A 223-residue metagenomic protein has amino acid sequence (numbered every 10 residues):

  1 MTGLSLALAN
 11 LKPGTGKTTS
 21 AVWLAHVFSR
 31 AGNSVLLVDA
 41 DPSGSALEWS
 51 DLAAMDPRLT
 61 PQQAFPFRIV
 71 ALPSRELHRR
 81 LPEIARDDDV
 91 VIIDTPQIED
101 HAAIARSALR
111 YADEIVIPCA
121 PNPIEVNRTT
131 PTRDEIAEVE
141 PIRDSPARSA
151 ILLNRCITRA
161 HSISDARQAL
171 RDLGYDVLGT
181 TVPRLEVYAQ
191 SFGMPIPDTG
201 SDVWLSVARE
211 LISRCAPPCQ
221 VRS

Functional and structural regions predicted by a protein language model:
T2-T15, V22-A102, R106, F192-P197: P-loop/Walker-type NTP enzyme "switch/lid" segment
S34-V35, V91, I115, A147-S149 (+1 more regions): Hydrophobic anchor at the start of a short beta-strand that flanks the dinucleotide cofactor-binding loop
A46, I92-D94, I117-A120, I151-N154: Conserved beta-strand segments of the P-loop GTPase G domain that flank and frequently precede/overlap
A102-P123: Inter-motif core of Ras-like GTPase G domains
N127-S145, N154: Conserved C-terminal guanine-recognition region of P-loop GTPase G domains, centered on the G4
R155-I196: Beta-strand-loop-alpha "switch" segments that mediate conformational coupling across diverse proteins
Q190-L211: C-terminal boundary of histidine-terminating zinc-finger modules
